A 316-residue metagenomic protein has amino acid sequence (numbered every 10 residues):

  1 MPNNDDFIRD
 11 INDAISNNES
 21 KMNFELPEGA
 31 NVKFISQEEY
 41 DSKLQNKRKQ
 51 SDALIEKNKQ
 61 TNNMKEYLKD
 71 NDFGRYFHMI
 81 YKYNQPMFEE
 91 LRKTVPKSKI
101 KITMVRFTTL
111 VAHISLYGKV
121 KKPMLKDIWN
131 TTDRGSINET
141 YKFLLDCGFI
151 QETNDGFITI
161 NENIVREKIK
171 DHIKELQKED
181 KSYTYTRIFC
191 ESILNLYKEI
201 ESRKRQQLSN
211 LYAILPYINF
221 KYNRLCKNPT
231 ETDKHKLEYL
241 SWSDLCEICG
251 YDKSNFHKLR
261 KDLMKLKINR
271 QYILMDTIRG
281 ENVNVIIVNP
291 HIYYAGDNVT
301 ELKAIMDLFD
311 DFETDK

Functional and structural regions predicted by a protein language model:
M1-N4, A112-I160, N223-N282: Winged helix-turn-helix DNA-binding recognition segment
M1-P123, F157-L237: Short recognition helix of helix-turn-helix/winged-helix DNA-binding domains
K93, T109, D127, E139 (+5 more regions): Charged/polar, solvent-exposed surface patches and flexible loops
F149-Y183, H257, M264-D315: Winged-helix/helix-turn-helix nucleic-acid-interaction surface
N219, G250, H291: Residue-level marker of positions within ordered structural domains that often coincide with functionally constrained
